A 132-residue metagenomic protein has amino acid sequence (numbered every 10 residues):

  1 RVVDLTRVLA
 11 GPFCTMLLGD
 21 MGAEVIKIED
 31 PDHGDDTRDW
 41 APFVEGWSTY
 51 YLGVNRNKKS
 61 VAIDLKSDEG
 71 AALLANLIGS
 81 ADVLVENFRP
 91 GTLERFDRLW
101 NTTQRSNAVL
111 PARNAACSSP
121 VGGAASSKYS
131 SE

Functional and structural regions predicted by a protein language model:
R1-S131: N-terminal helix-loop segment corresponding to the beta1-alpha1 unit of nucleotide/adenylate-binding folds
